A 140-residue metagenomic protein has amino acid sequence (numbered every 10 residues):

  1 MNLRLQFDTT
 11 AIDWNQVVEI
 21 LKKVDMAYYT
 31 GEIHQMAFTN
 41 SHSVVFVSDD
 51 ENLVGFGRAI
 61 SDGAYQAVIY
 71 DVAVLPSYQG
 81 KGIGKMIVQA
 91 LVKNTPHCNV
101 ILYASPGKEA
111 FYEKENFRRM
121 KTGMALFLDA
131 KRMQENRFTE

Functional and structural regions predicted by a protein language model:
M1-E32, G123, M133-E140: Short amphipathic alpha-helix that is part of the acyltransferase structural core
Y29-A73: A conserved beta-strand-loop-helix scaffold within acyl/acetyltransferase catalytic domains
Y78-I87: Conserved acetyl-CoA pyrophosphate-binding loop and the N-cap/start of the following alpha-helix in GNAT-like
K93-P106: Conserved GNAT acetyl-CoA-binding A-motif
I101-Y103, E113, R118-N136: Conserved catalytic-core motifs of GNAT/GCN5-like acyltransferases
